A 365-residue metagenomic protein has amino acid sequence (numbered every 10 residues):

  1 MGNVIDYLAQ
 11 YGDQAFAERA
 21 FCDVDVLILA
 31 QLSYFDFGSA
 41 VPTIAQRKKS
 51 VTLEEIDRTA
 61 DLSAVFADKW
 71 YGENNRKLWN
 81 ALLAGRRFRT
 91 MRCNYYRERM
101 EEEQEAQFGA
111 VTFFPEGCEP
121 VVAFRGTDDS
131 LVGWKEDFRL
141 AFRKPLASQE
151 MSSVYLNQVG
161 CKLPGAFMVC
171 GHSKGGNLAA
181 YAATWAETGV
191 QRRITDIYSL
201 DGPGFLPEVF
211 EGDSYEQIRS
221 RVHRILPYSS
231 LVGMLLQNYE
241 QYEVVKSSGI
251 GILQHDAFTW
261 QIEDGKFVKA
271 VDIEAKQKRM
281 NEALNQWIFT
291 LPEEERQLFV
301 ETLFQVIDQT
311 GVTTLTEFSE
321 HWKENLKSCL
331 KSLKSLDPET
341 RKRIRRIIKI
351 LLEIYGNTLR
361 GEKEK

Functional and structural regions predicted by a protein language model:
M1-V24, L29-V111, P115-P120, F124-A141 (+2 more regions): Alpha/beta hydrolase fold serine-hydrolase catalytic domain that processes acyl esters and thioesters
C170-G175, A179: Gly/Ala-rich beta-loop-alpha elbow adjacent to hydrolase catalytic centers
A179-T188: Short glycine-enriched nucleophile-adjacent loop and the immediately C-terminal alpha-helix near the catalytic center
